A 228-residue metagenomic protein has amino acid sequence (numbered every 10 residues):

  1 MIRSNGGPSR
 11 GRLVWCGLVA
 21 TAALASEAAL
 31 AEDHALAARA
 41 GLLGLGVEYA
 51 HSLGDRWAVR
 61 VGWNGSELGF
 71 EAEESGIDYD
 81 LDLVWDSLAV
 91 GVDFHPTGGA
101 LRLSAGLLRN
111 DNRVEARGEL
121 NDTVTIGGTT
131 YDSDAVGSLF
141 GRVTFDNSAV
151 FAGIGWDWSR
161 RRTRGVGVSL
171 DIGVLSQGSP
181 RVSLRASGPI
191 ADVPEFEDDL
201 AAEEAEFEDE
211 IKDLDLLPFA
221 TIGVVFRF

Functional and structural regions predicted by a protein language model:
M1-G11: N-terminal secretory signal peptides that target proteins for export/translocation
S26-E27: N-terminal signal peptide c-region/cleavage motif recognized by signal peptidases
A31-D33, A40-L42, S52, S66-E67 (+3 more regions): A membrane-pore/channel beta-structure motif
H34-A38, V47, D55, V59-V61 (+5 more regions): Transmembrane beta-strands of outer-membrane beta-barrel proteins
L42-G44, W63-G69, L107-R113, W158 (+2 more regions): Transmembrane beta-strands of outer-membrane beta-barrel pores
H51-D55, P96-G98, W158-R162, F228: Outer-membrane beta-barrel strand-turn architecture
W63-L88, N112-A149, G178-L217: Extracellular/periplasm-exposed beta-strand and loop segments of Gram-negative cell-envelope proteins, dominated by
D93, D215-F228: Outer-membrane beta-barrel "beta-signal"
